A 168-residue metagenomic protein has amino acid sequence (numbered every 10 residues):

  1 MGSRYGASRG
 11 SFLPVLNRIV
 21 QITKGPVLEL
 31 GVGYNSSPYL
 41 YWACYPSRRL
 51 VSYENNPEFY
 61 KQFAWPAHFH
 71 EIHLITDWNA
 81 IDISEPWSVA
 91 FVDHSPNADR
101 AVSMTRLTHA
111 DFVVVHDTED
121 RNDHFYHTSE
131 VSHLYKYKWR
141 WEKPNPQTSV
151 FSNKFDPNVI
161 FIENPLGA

Functional and structural regions predicted by a protein language model:
M1-F91, S95-V114, T118-A168: A short alpha-helical cap/connector motif
